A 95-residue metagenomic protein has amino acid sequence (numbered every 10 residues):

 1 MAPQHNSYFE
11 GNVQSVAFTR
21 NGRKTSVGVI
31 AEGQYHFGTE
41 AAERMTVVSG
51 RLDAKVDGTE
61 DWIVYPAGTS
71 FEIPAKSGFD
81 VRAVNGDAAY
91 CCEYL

Functional and structural regions predicted by a protein language model:
M1-R20: Transition segment at domain starts
G11, R20-E40, E72-A75: Conserved short histidine dyad/triad with adjacent acidic residue
V27-V29, Y35-T39, V56, W62-V64 (+1 more regions): Short histidine-centered beta-strand/loop micro-motifs that create catalytic or ligand/metal-coordination sites
F37, A54, Y90-C92: Short hydrophobic/aromatic-rich beta-strand segments that constitute the beta-sheet cores of beta-sandwich/beta-barrel
E40-A54: Short, conserved beta-strand element in jelly-roll/cupin
T59-K76: Short acidic-glycine-tyrosine-enriched beta hairpin
P74-L95: Ligand-binding loop in jelly-roll beta-barrel domains
